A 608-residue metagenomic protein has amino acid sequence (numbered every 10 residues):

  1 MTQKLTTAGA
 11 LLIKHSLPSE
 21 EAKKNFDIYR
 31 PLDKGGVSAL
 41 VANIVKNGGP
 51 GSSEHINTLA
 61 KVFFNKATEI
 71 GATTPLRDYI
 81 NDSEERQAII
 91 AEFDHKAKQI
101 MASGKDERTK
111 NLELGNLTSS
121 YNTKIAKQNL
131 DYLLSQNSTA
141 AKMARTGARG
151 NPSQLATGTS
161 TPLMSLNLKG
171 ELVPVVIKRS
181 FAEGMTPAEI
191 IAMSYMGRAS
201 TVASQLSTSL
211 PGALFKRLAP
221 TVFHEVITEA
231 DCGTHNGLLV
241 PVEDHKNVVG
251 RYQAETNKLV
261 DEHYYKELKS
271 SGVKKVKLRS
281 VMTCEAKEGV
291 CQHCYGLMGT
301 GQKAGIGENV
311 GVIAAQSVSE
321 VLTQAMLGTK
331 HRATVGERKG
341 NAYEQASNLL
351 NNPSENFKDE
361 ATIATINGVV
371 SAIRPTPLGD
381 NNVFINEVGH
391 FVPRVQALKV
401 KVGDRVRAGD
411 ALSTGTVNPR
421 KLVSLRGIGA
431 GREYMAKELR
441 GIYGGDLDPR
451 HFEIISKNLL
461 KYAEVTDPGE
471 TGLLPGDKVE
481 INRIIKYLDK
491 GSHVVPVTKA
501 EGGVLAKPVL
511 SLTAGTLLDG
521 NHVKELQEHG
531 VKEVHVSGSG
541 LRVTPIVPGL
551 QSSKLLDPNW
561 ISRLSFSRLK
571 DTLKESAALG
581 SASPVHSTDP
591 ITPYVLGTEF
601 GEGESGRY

Functional and structural regions predicted by a protein language model:
M1-N57, E69, F93-Q99, T109-T123 (+1 more regions): Intrinsically disordered, low-complexity regulatory segments
I56-F63, S153, S160: Structured, non-catalytic alpha/beta "coupling" segments that mediate domain-domain communication and provide generic
A60, F64-D78: Class II aminoacyl-tRNA synthetase catalytic cores and aaRS-like
D78-A91, A102, N111: Non-catalytic structural connector segments
T109-T159: Gly/Pro-rich turn-and-neighbor structural signature
R145-T159, L163-G170, V175, G476: Extended amphipathic alpha-helical segments with heptad-repeat/coiled-coil character used for oligomerization, fusion
